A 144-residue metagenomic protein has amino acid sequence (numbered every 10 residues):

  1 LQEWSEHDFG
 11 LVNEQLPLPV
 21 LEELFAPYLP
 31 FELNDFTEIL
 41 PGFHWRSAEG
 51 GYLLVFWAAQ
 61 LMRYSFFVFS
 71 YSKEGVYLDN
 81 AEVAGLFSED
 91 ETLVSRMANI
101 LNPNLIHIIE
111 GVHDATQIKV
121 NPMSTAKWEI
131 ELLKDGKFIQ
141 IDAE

Functional and structural regions predicted by a protein language model:
L1-F43: Terminal domain-start segments
Q2-E6, L11, L16, L61-Y64 (+1 more regions): Short, solvent-exposed loop/turn segments at conserved positions within beta-propeller repeat blades
A26-L29, G51-V55, A81-V83, H113-T116: Short secondary-structure boundary micro-motifs
E38-A48, R96-P103: Structural signature of eukaryotic scaffold interfaces centered on beta-propeller domains
E38-L40, L53, M62-V68, D90-S95 (+1 more regions): Short, surface-exposed coil-to-beta transition loops
H44-L78: Mid-length scaffold segments of soluble, non-membrane domains
D79-I139: Short aromatic loop motif centered on NTY/YTY
A143-E144: Short, solvent-exposed mixed-charge patches
